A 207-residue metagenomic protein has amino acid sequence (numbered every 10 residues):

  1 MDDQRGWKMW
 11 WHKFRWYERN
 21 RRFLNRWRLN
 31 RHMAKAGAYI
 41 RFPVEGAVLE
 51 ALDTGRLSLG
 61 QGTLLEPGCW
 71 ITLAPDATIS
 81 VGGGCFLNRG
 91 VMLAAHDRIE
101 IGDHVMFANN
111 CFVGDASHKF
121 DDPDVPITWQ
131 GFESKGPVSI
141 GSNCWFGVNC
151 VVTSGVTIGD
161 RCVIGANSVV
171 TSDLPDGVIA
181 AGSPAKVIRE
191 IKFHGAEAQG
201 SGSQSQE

Functional and structural regions predicted by a protein language model:
M1-G114, K135, G141-N143, D176 (+2 more regions): Domain-scale signature associated with acetyltransferase and cell-envelope carbohydrate enzymes
T72, A108, G147, T153 (+1 more regions): ABC-type ATPase nucleotide-binding domain
G82-F86, N143-N149, R161-V163, N167: One-face residue pattern on beta-strands with alternating periodicity enriched for small/polar residues
A94-A95, N149-C162, S168-S172: Beta-rich strand-turn-strand
E100, C111, A116-V125, V151 (+1 more regions): Conserved SAM-binding loop
D124-I127, K192: Short acidic, glycine/proline-rich loop/turn micro-motifs
I127-V138: A short acidic, glycine-rich active-site loop that binds or catalyzes chemistry on phosphate/adenosine moieties
